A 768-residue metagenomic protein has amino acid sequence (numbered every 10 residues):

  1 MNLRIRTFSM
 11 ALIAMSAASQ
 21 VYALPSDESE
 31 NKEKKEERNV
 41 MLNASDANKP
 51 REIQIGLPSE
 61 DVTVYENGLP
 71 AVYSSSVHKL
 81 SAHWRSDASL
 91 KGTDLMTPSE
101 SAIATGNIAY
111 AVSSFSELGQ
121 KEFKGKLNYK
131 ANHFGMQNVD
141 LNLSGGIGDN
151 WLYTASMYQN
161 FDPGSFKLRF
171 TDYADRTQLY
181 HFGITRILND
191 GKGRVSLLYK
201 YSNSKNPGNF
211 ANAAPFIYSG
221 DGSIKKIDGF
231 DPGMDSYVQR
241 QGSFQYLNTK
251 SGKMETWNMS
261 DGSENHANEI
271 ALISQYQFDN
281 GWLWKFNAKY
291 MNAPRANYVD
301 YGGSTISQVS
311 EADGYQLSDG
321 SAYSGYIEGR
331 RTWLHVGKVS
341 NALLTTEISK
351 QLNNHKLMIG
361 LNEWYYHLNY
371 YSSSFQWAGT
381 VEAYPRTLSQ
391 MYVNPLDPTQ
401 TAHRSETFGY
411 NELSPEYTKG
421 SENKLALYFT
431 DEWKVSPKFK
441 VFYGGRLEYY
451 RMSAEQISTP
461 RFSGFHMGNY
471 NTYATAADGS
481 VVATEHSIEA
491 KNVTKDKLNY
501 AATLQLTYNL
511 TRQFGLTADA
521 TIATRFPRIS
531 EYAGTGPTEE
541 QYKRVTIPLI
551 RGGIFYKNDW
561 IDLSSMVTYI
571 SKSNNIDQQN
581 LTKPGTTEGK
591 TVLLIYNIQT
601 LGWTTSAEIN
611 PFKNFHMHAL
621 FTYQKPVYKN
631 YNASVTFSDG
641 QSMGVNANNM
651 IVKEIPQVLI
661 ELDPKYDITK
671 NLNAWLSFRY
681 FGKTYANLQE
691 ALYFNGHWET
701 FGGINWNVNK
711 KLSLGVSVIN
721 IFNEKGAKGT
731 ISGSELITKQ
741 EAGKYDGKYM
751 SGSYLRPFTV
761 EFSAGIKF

Functional and structural regions predicted by a protein language model:
F8, S144, G337, K543 (+3 more regions): Conserved C-terminal beta-signal and adjacent last beta-strands/turns of outer-membrane beta-barrel proteins
Y22-E122: Acidic, small-polar-rich N-terminal luminal/periplasmic segments of exported/outer-membrane proteins
K124, A131-D162, F166-Y237, G262 (+1 more regions): Transmembrane beta-barrel wall of Gram-negative outer-membrane proteins
K124, N150-Y153, D190-L197, G281-W284 (+10 more regions): Repeated loop/turn-to-beta-strand initiation elements of outer-membrane beta-barrel proteins
N209-T256, D300-T332, G379-L413, S453-V493 (+4 more regions): Solvent-exposed loop segments that connect transmembrane elements
N265-P294, S324-G464, T507-N509, D519 (+3 more regions): Face-selective signature of the C-terminal outer-membrane beta-barrel domain
V339, M358, N362-W364, E412 (+5 more regions): Structural signature of Gram-negative outer-membrane beta-barrels, strongest in the C-terminal barrel of TonB-dependent
D562, Y569-S573, G589, L593-Q689 (+2 more regions): Gram-negative outer-membrane beta-barrel transporters
